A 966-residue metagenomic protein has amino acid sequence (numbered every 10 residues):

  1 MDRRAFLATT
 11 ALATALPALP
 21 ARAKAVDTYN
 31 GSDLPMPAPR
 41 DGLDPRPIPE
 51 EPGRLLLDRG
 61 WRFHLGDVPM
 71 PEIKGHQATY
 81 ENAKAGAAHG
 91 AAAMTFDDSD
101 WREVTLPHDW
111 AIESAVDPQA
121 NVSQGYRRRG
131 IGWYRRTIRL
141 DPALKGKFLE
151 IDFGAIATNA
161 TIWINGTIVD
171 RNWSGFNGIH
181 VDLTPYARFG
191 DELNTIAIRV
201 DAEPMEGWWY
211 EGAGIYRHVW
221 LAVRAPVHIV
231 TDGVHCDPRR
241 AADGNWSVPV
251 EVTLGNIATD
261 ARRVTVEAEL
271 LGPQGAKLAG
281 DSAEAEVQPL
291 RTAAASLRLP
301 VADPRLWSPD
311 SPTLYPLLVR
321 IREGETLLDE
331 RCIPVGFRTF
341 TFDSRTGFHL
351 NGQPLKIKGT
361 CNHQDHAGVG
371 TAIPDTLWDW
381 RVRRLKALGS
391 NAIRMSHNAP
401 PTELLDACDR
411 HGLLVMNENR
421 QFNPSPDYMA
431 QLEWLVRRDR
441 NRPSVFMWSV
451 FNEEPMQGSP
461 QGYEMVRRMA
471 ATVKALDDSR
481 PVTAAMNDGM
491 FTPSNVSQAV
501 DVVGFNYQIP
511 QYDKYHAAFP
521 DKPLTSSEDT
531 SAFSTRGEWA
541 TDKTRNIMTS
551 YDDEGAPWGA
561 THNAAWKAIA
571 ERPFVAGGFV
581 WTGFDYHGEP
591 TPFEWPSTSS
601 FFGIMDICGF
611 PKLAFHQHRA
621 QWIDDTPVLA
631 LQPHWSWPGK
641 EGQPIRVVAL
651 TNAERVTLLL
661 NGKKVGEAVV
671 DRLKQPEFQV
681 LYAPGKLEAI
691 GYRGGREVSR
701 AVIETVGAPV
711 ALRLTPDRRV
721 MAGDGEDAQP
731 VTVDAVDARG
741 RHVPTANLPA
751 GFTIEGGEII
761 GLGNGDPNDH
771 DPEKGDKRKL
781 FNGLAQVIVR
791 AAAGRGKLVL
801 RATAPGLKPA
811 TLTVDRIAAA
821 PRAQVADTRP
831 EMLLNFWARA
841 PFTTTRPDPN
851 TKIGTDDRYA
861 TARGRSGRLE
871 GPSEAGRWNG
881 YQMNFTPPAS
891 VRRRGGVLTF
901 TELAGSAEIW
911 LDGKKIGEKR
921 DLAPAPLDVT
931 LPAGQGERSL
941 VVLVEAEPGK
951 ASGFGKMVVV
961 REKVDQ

Functional and structural regions predicted by a protein language model:
M1-T14: N-terminal secretory signal peptides and thylakoid transit peptides that target proteins across membranes
K24-D152, E206, G212-I215, F584 (+5 more regions): Extended carbohydrate-recognition surfaces in non-catalytic/accessory domains of CAZymes and lectin-like proteins
D27-L43, P47-P49, A83-A87, T167 (+5 more regions): Extended substrate-binding grooves/exosites of carbohydrate-active enzymes
L43, P47-I48, G66, Q124 (+10 more regions): Accessory beta-strand-rich segments of carbohydrate-active enzymes
G146-K147, R188-L193, V301-L314, A793-L798: Short glycine/proline/serine/threonine-rich loop/turn segments at secondary-structure transition edges
V250-T253, V647-L650, I690, E726-P744 (+1 more regions): Beta-strand-rich structural segments
G255-T339, P805, P809-R816: Extended acidic/polar, glycine-enriched regions that form or flank non-catalytic beta-rich accessory modules
R262-E267, D310-P316, P644, N652 (+4 more regions): Short flexible loop/turn segments that cap and initiate beta-strands
